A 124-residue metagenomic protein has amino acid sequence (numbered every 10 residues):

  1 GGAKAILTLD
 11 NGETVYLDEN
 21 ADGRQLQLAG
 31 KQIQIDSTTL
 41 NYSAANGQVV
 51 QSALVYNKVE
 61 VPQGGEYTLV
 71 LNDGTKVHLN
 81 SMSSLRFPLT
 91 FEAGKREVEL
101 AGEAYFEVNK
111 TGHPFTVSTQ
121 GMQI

Functional and structural regions predicted by a protein language model:
G1-I124: Short acidic/polar, Gly/Pro-enriched loop/turn segments located at secondary-structure boundaries
